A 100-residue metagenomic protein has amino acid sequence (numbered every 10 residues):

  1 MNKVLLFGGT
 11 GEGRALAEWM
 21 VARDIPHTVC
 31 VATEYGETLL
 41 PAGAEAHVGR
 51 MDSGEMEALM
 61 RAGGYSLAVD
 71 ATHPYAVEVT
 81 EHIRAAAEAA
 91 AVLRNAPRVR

Functional and structural regions predicted by a protein language model:
M1-V4: Extreme N-terminal starter segment of soluble prokaryotic enzymes
L6-G8: Conserved N-terminal Rossmann-fold NAD(P)-binding element of oxidoreductases
E12: Hydrophobic/small residue at the entry helix of a nucleotide-binding pocket
A15-L16, L39, V79-E81: Short glycine-/acidic-enriched loop or helix-start segments at secondary-structure transitions that form or flank
L16-H27: A short, Lys/Arg-enriched amphipathic alpha-helix followed by its capping loop at the start of a domain
R23, P41-A44, A90-A91: Short, structured coil segments at secondary-structure junctions
T28-M51: N-terminal beta-loop-helix "entrance" segment that forms/cooperates in small-molecule cofactor or anionic ligand
E57-R100: Glycine/small-residue-rich loop that forms an oxyanion/phosphate-binding "nest" at active or ligand-binding sites
